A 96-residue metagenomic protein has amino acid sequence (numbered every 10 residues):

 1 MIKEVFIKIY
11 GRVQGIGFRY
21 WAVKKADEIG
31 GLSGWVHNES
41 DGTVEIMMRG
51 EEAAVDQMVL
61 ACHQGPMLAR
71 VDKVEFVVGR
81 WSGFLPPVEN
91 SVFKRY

Functional and structural regions predicted by a protein language model:
M1-Y96: Intrinsically disordered, low-complexity, mixed-charge
